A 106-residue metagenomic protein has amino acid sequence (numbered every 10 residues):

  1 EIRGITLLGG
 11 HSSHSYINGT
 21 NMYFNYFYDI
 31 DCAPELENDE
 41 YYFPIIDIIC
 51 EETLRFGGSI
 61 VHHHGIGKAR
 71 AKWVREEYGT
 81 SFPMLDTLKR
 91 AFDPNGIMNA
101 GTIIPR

Functional and structural regions predicted by a protein language model:
E1-R106: Conserved glycine-rich FAD pyrophosphate-binding loop
